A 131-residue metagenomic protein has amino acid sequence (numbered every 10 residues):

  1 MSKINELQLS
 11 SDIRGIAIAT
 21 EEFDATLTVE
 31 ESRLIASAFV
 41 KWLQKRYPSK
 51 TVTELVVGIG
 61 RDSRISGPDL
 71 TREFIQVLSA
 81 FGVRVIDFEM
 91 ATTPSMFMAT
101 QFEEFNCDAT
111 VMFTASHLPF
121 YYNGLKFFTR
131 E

Functional and structural regions predicted by a protein language model:
M1-F74, A80-F81: An N-terminal, well-structured beta->alpha segment
K3-I4, T53-L55, F81-V83, F105-A109 (+1 more regions): Short coil/turn connectors at secondary-structure junctions
S11-R14, V57-I59, F88, A109 (+3 more regions): Short glycine-rich loop/turn motifs that provide flexible caps or phosphate-binding loops at active sites
D62-P68, A91-T92, L118-P119: Gly/Ser/Thr-rich loops at beta-strand to alpha-helix junctions that form or flank small-molecule/cofactor-binding
Q76, M98-E131: Active-site phosphate-binding/coordination module
V77-E89: A glycine-rich helix N-cap at a beta->alpha junction
F88-M98: Short acidic loop-to-helix transition motifs that present clustered carboxylates
